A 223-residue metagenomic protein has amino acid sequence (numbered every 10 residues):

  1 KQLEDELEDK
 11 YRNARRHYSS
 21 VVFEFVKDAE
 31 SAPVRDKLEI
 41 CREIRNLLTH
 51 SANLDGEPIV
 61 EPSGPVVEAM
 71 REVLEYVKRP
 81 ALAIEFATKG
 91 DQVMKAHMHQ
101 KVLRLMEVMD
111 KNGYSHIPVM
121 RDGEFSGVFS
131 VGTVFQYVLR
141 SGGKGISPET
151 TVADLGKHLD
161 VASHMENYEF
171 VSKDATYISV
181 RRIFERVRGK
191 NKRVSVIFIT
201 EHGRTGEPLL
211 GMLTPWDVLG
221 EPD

Functional and structural regions predicted by a protein language model:
K1-N46, H50-G90, M94-R121, F125-G156 (+1 more regions): Amphipathic alpha-helical interface elements
R35, M165, R193-V194: A structure-centric signal for secondary-structure junctions around beta-strands
T88-G90, A162-M165, T205: Short glycine-enriched loop/turn motifs at secondary-structure junctions
K95-G113, M120-R121, V138, E169-V196 (+2 more regions): The conserved cystathionine-beta-synthase
L155-H158, A162, N167-V171: A conserved mid-domain beta-alpha-beta active-site/ligand-binding segment of alpha/beta enzyme cores
I199-P208, M212: Terminal recognition/anchoring or ligand-binding modules at protein termini
